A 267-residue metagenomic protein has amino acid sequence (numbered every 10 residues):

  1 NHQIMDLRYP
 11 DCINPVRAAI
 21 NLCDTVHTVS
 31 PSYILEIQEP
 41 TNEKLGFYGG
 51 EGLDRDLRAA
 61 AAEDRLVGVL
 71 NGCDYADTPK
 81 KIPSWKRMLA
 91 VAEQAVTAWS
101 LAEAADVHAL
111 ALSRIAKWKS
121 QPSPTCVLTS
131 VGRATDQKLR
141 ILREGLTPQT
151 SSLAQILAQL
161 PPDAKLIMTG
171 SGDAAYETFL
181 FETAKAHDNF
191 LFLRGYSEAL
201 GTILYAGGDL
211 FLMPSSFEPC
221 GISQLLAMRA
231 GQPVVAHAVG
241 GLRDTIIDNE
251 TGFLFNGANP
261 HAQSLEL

Functional and structural regions predicted by a protein language model:
N1-L267: Catalytic cores of nucleotide-sugar-dependent glycosyltransferases that transfer UDP/GDP/TDP-activated
